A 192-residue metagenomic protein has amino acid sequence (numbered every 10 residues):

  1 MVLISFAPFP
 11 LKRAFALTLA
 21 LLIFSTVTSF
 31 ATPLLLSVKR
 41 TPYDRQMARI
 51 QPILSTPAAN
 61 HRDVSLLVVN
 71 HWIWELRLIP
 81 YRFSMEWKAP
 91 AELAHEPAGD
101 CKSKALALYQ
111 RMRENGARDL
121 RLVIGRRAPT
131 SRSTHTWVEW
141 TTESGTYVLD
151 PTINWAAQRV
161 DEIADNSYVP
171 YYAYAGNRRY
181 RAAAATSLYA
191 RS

Functional and structural regions predicted by a protein language model:
V2-F6, T26-S192: A structural boundary/capping signal
L3-L17: Bacterial N-terminal signal peptides that target proteins for export
A14-T26: Bacterial N-terminal signal peptides
